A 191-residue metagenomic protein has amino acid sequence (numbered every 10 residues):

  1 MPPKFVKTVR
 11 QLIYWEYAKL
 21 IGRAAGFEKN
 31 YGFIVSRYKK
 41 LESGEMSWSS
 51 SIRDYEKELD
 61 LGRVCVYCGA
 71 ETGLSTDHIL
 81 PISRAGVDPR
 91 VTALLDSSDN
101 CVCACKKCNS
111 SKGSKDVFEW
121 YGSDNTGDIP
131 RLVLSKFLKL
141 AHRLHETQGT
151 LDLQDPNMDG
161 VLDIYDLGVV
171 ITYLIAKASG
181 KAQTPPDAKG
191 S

Functional and structural regions predicted by a protein language model:
M1-M46, V170-S191: Nuclease and nuclease-like effector domains acting on nucleic acids or nucleotide cofactors
P2, A25, L61-V66, V102-A104 (+2 more regions): Short, well-ordered helical secondary-structure segments
P2, S36, S49, P81 (+3 more regions): Alpha-helix initiation/capping motif
V6-V9, I13, V35, V64-V66 (+7 more regions): Extended aliphatic helical segments
W15-V64, G86, T92-A93, F137-L138 (+2 more regions): Short, charged surface segments at domain edges that flank catalytic/cofactor-binding sites
V64-C103, N109-D128: Histidine-centered nuclease catalytic patch
S110-S191: A detector for short metal-coordination/catalytic motifs
